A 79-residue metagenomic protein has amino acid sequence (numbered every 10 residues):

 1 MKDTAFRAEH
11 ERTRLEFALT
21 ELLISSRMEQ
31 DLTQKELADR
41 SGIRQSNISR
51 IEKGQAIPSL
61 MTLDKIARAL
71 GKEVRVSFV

Functional and structural regions predicted by a protein language model:
M1-L22: N-terminal flexible/basic segments that precede or flank functional cores
E21-D39: Short basic helix-loop element that most often maps to the first helix and adjoining turn of HTH DNA-binding modules
L23, Q34, Q45, L60-L63: Helix-turn-helix DNA-binding elements, focusing on the entry/boundary residues of the two helices that contact DNA
L32, I43, K72: Short glycine/serine/threonine/alanine-rich loop segments
S41-I57: Recognition helix of helix-turn-helix/homeodomain-like DNA-binding domains that insert into the DNA major groove
M61-V76: DNA major-groove recognition helix of helix-turn-helix/homeodomain DNA-binding modules
V79: Short amphipathic recognition helices of helix-turn-helix/homeodomain-type DNA-binding modules
